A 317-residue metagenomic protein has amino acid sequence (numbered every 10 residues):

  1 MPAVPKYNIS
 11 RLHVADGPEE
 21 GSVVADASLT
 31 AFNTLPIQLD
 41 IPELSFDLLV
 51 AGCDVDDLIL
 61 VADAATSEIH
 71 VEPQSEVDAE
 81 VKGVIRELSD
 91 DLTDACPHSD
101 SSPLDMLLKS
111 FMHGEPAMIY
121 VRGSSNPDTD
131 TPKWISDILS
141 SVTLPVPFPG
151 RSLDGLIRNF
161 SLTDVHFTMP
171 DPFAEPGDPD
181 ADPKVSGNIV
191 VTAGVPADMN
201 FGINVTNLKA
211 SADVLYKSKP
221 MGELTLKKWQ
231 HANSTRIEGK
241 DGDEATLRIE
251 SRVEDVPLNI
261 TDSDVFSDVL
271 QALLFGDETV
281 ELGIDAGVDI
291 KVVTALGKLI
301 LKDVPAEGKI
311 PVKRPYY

Functional and structural regions predicted by a protein language model:
M1-Y317: Extracellular/lumenal and peripheral-membrane lipid-interaction modules
